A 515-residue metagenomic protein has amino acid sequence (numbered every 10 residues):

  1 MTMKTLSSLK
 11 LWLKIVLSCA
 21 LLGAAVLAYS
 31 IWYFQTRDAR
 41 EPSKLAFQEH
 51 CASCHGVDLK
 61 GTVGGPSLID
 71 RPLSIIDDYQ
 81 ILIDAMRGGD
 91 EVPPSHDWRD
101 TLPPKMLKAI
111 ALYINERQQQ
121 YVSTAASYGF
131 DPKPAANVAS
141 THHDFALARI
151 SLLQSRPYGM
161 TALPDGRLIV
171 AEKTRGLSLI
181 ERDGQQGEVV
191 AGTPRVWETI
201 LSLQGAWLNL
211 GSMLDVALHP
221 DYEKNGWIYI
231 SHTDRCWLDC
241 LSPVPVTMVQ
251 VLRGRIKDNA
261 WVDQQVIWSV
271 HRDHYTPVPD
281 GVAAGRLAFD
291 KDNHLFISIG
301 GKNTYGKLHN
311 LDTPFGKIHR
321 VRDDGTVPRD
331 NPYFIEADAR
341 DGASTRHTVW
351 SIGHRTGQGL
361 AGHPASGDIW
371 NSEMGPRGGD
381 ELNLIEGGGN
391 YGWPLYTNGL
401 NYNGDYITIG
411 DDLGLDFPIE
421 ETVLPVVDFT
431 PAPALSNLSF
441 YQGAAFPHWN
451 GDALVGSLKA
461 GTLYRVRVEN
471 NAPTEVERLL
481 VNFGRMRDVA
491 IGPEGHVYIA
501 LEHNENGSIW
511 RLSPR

Functional and structural regions predicted by a protein language model:
L27-A46, A283, R346: Electrostatic cytochrome c docking/interface patches
Y33, Q80, W98-A126, V497 (+1 more regions): C-terminal capping alpha-helices of c-type cytochrome domains
E41-K44, G56-R87, G187-E198, L308 (+1 more regions): Gly/Gly-Pro-rich "capping" loops immediately C-terminal to redox-active cysteine motifs in periplasmic/lumenal
F47-V57, S95, I110, I114 (+1 more regions): The canonical Cys-X-X-Cys-His
T62-R71, A85-Q118: Axial heme c-ligation environment in periplasmic c-type cytochrome domains
A126-S140, V196-W207, G211-M213, D221-E223 (+5 more regions): Beta-propeller domain segments
L241-A288: Asp-box/WD-like beta-propeller blade repeats and closely related beta-sheet repeat scaffolds
